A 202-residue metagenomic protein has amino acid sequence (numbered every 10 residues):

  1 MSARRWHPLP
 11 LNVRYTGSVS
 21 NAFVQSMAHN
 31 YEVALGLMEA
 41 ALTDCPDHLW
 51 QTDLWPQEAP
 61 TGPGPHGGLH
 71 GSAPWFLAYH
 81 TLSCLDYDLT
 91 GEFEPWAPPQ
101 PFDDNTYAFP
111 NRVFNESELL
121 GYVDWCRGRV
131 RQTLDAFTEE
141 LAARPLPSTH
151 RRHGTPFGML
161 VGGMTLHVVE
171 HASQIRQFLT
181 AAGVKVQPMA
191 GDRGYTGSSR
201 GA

Functional and structural regions predicted by a protein language model:
S2-N12, G17, V24, A28 (+4 more regions): Short, contiguous alpha-helical
S20-N21, M27-H29, V113, L119-L120: Short leucine-rich amphipathic alpha-helices used at interfaces
Y31, L35-M38, L42, V123-V130: Hydrophobic alpha-helical core bundles mediating ligand binding, dimerization, or RNAP-core interactions
T43-P46, D53, L134, T138 (+1 more regions): A structural signal for long alpha-helical coiled-coils and helix-turn connectors that form the cytosolic signaling
Y107-S148, P156-E170: Acidic/histidine-rich alpha-helical segments that form the ligand environment of transition-metal centers
